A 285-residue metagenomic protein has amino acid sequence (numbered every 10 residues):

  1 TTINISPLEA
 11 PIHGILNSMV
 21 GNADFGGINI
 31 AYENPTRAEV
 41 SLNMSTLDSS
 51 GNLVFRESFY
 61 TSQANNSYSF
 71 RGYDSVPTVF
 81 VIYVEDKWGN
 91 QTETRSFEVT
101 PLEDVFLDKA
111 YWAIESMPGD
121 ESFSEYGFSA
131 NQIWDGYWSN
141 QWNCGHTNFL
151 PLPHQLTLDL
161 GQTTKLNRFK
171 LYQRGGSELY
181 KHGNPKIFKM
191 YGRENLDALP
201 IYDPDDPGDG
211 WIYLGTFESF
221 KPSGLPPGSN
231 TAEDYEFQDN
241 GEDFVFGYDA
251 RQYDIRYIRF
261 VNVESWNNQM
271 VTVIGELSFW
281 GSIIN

Functional and structural regions predicted by a protein language model:
T1, Y68-P101: Beta-strand-rich modules
T2-R37, E93-G119, I283: Pro/Thr/Ser/Gly-rich low-complexity, intrinsically disordered linker/stalk tracts
G26-R56, N167, K181-I187: Solvent-exposed loop/turn segments flanking beta-strands in beta-repeat/beta-sandwich domains
Y32, M44, F70, T78-I82 (+3 more regions): An aromatic-rich alpha-helical recognition segment common to small helix-rich domains
E39, S75-V79, Y253-I255: Extracellular Ig-like/FN3 beta-sandwich strand-entry sites
S41-S75, D203-A232: Recognizes extended acidic, P/S/T-rich segments that occur within or adjacent to Ig-like beta-sandwich modules
E98-T163, R174, Y180, P222-P227 (+3 more regions): Disordered, acidic Ser/Thr/Pro-rich linker "stalks" and the adjacent N-terminal cap of the next globular domain
Y137-G208, G241-N285: Aromatic, loop-rich ligand-recognition surfaces of beta-strand-rich domains
